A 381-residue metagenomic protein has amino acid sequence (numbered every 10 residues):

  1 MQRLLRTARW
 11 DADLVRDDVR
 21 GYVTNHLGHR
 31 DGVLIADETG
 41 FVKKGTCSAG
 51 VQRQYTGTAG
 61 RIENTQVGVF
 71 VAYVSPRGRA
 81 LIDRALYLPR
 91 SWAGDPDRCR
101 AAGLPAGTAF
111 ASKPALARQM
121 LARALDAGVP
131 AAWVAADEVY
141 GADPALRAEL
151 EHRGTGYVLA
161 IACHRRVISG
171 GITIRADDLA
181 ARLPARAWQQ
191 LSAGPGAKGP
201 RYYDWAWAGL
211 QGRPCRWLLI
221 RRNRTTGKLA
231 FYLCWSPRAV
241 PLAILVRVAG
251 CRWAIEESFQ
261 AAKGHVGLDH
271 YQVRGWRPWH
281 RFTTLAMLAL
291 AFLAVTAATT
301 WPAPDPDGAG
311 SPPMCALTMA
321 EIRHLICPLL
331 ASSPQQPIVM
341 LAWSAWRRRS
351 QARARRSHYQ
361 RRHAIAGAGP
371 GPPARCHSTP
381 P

Functional and structural regions predicted by a protein language model:
M1-A135, V139-G156, S378-T379: Conserved, well-structured functional cores that handle cations and Mg-NTP chemistry
A8, S236, A249-R252, A262 (+1 more regions): Generic structural signal for hydrophobic core residues of well-folded globular domains
A36, G40, Y140, A239-V273: Short amphipathic alpha-helical "interface-anchor" segments enriched in bulky aromatics
G60, P76-A102, A106, G156-A254 (+3 more regions): An anionic, glycine-rich sequence signature occurring as long contiguous blocks
T65, A230, A243, F282-A286: Non-catalytic, well-ordered alpha-helical scaffold segments
P130, A254-F259, Y271, A294-P302 (+3 more regions): Intrinsically disordered or highly flexible coil/loop and linker segments, enriched in small and charged/polar residues
A261, V266-S332: Basic, amphipathic alpha-helical segments enriched in Lys/Arg and hydrophobic/aromatic residues
